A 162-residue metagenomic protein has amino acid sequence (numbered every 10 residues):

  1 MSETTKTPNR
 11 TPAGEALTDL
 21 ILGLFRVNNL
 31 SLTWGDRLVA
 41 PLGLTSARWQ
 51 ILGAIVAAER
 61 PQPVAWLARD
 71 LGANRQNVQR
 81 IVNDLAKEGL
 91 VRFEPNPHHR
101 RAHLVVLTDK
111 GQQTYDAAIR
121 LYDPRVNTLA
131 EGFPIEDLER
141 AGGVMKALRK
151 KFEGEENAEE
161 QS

Functional and structural regions predicted by a protein language model:
M1-L42: N-terminal leader segment of winged-helix/HTH proteins
M1-P12, I135-S162: C-terminal regulatory/oligomerization modules of transcriptional regulators
T4-T7, L32, P63, N83-G143: Charged, amphipathic alpha-helical coiled-coil/dimerization segments
D19, Q50, E139: Active-site phosphate/pyrophosphate-handling residues
L24, L52-I55, M145: Hydrophobic structural patches
N29, T33-N74, E160: N-terminal helix-turn-helix DNA-binding core of bacterial DNA-binding proteins
